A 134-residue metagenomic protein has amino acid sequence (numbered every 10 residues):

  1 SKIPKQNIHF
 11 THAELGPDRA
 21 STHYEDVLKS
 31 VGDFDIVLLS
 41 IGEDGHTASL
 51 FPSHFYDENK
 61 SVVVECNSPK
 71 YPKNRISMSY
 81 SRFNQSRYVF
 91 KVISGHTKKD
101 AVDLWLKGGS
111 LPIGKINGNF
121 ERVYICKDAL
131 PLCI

Functional and structural regions predicted by a protein language model:
S1-I134: Conserved phosphate- and dinucleotide-binding cores of soluble alpha/beta proteins, encompassing both enzyme active
